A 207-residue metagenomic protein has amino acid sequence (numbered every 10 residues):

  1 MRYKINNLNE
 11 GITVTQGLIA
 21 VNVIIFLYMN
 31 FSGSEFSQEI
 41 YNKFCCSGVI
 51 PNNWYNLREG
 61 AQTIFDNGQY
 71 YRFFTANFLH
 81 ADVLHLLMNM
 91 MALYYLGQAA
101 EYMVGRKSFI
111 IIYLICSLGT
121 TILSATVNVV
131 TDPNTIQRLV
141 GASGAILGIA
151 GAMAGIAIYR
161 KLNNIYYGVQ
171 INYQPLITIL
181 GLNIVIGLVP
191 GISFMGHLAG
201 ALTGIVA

Functional and structural regions predicted by a protein language model:
M1-A207: A detector for small-residue-rich transmembrane helices and their helix-helix packing motifs
